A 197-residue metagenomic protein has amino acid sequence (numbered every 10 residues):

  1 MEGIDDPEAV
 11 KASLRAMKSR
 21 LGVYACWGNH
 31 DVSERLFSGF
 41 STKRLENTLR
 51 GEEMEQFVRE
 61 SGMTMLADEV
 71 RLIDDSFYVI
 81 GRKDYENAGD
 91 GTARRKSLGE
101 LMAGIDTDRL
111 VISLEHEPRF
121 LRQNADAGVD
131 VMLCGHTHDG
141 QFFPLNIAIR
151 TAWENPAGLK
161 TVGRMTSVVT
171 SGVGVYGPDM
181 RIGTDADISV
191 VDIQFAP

Functional and structural regions predicted by a protein language model:
M1-P197: Soluble catalytic domains of enzymes that build or remodel membrane lipids, polysaccharides, and related
